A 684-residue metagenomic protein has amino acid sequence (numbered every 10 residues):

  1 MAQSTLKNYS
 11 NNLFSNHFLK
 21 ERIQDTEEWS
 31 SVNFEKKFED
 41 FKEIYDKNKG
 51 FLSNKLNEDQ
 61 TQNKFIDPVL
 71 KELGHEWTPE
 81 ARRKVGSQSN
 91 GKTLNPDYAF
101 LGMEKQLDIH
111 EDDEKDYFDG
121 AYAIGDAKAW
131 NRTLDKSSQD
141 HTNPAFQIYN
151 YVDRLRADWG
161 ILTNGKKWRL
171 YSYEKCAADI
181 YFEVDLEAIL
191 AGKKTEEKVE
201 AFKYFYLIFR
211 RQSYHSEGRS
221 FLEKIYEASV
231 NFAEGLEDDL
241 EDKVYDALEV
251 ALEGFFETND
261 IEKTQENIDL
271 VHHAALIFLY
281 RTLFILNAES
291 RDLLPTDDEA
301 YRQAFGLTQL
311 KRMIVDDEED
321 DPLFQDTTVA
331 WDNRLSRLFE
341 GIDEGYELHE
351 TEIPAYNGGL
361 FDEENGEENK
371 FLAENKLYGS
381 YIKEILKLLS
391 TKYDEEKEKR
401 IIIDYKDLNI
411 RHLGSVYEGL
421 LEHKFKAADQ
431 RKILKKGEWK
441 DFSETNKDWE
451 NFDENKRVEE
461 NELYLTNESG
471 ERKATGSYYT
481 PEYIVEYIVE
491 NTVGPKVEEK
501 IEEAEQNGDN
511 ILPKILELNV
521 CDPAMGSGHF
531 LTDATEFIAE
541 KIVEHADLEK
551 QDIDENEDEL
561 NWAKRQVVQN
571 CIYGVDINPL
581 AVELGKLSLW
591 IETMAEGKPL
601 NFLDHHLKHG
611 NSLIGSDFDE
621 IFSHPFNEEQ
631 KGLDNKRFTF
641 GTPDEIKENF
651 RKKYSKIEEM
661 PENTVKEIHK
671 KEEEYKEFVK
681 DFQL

Functional and structural regions predicted by a protein language model:
M1-K55, A127-A129, V184-F537, I577-A581 (+1 more regions): Preference for the N-terminal adenyl/adenosyl cofactor-binding alpha/beta module
M1-W159, Y173-D179, I225, S229 (+2 more regions): A short, conserved, highly charged catalytic patch centered on acidic carboxylates
N54-L56, T61, T78-N90, E111-E114 (+9 more regions): SAM-dependent methyltransferase catalytic region
K64, P68-V69, D97-A99, Q147-Y151 (+10 more regions): Alpha-helical scaffold elements adjacent to nucleotide-binding pockets in ATP/GTP-utilizing enzyme cores
L107, R132-L134, R169-L170, F425-K426 (+2 more regions): Eukaryotic short linear interaction motifs
G120-A121, L155-W159, G165-K166, V568-N570 (+1 more regions): Short glycine-/polar-rich loops that comprise or flank the Walker A/P-loop and associated switch/sensor motifs
K136, L170-K175, A288, T296-D298 (+1 more regions): A short acidic (Asp/Glu
R156-F202, E596: Hydrophobic or amphipathic alpha-helical targeting/insertion segments
